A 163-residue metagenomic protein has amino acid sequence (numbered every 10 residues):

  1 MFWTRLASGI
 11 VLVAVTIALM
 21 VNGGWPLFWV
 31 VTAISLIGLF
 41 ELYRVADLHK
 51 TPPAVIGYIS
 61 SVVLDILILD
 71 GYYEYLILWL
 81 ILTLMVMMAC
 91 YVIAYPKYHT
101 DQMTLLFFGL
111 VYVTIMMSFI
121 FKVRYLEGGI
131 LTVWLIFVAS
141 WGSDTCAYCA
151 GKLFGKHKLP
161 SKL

Functional and structural regions predicted by a protein language model:
F2-L163: Membrane-embedded alpha-helical bundles of polytopic integral membrane proteins
